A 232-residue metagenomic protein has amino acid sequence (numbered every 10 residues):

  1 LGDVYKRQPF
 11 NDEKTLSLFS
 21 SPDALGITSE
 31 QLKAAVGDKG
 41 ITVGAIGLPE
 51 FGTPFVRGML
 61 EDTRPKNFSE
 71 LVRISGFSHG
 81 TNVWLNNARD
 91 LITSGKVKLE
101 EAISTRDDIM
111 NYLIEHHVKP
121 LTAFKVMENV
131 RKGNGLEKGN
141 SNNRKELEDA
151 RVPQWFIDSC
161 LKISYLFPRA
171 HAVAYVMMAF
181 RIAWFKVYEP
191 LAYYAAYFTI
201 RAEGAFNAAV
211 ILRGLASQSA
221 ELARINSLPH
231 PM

Functional and structural regions predicted by a protein language model:
D3-M232: Noncatalytic, beta-rich nucleic-acid-contacting surfaces in large DNA/RNA-processing enzymes
